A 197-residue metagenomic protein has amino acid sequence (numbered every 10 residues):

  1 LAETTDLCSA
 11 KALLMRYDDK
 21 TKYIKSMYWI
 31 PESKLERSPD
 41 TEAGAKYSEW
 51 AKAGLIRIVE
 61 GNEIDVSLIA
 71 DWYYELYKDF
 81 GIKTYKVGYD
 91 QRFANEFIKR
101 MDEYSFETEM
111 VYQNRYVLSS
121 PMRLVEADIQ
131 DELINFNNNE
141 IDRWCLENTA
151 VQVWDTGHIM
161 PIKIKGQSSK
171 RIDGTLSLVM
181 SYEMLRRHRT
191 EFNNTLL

Functional and structural regions predicted by a protein language model:
L1-Q113, S119, R123, F136 (+1 more regions): RNase H-like, metal-dependent nuclease domains and their acidic two-metal-ion catalytic environment used
M122-D131: Short, surface-exposed amphipathic charged segments that create phosphate/polyanion-binding patches used for binding
